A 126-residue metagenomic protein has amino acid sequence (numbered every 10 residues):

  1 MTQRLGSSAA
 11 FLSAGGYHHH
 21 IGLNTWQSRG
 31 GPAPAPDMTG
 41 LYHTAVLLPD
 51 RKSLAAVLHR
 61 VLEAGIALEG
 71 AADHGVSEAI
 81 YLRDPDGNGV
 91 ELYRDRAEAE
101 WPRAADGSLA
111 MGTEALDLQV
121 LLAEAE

Functional and structural regions predicted by a protein language model:
M1-W26: Core segments of cupin and vicinal oxygen chelate
L5, A35-D37, D73: Short glycine/proline-enriched turns and hinge-like loops at secondary-structure junctions
S7-S8, S13, S28, S53 (+2 more regions): Generic serine detector
Y17-H18, T39, A45-W101, L109-M111 (+1 more regions): Vicinal oxygen chelate
R29-P34: Short beta-strand/turn micro-motifs at beta-sheet edges
